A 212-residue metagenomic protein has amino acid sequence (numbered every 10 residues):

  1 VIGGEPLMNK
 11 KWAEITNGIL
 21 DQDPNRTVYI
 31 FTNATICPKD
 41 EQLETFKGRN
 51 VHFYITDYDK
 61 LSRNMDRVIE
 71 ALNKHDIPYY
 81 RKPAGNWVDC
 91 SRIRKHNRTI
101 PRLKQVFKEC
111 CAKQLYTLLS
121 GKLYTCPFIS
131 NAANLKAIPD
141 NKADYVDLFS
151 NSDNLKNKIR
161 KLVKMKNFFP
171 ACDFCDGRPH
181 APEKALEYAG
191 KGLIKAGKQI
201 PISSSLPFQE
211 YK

Functional and structural regions predicted by a protein language model:
V1-K108: Conserved glycine-rich "GG(E/T)P / GGGxP" loop and the immediately following alpha-helix in the radical SAM core
R94-I200, L206-Q209: Accessory C-terminal segments flanking Radical SAM cores
K212: ER/Golgi luminal nucleotide-sugar-dependent glycosyltransferases, focusing on the catalytic module
